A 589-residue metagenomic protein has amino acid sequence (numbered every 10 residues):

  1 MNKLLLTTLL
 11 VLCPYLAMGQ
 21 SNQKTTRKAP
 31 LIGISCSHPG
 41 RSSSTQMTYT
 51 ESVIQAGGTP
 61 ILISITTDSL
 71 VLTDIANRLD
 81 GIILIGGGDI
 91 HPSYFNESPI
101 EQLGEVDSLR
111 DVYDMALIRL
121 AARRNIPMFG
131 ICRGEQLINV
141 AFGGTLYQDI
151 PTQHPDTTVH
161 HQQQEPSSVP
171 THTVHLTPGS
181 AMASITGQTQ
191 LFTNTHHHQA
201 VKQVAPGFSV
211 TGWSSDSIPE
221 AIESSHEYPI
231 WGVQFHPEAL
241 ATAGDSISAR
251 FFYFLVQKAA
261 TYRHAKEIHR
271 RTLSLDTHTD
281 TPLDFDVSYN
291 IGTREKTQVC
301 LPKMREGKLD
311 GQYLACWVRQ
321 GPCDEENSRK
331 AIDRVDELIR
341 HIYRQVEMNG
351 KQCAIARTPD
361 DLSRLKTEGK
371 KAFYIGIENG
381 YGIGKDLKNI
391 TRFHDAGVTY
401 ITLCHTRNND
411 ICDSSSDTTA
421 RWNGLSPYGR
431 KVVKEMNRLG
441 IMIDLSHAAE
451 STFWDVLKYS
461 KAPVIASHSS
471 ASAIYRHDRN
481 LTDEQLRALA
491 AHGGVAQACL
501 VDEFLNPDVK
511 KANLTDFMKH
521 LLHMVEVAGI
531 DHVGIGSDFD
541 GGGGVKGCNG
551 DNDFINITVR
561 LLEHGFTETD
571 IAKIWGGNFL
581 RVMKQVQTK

Functional and structural regions predicted by a protein language model:
N2-L5, L12, A17-I131, N139-V140 (+6 more regions): N-terminal beta1-alpha1 cap of cysteine-dependent amidohydrolase-like domains
L31-I34, I61-L62, G81-L84, F129-G130 (+12 more regions): Structural recognition of the beta-strand scaffold that forms the well-ordered cores of secreted hydrolase catalytic
G57, N125-I126, G143, K308 (+3 more regions): Glycine-centered short loops/turns at secondary-structure junctions
G144, D360-L362, D386-I390, D413 (+1 more regions): Distinct, well-ordered alpha-helical segments
G207, S225-I230, K366-K370: Beta-strand-turn-beta hairpins that frame and shape the catalytic cleft of phosphate-ester-processing enzymes
H264-A420, R476-I535, F539-K589: N-terminal hydrophobic targeting/anchoring segments and the immediately downstream early-domain regions of hydrolases
R421-N437, V456-I465: Alpha-helix-loop-beta-strand connector modules within alpha/beta enzyme cores
R430-V456, D483-G494, D570: Substrate-binding cleft of carbohydrate-active enzyme catalytic domains
